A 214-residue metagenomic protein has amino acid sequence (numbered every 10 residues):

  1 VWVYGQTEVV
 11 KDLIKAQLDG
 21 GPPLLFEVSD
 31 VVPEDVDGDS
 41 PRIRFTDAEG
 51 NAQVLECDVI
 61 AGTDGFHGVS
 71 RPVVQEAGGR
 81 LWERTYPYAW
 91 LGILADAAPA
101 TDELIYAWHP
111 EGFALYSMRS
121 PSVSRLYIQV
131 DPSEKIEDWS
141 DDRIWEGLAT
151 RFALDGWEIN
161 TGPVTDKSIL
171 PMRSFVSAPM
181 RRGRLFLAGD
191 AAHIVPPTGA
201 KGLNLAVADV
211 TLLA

Functional and structural regions predicted by a protein language model:
V1, D131-K135, P197-T198: Short coil/turn segments at secondary-structure junctions
V1-G20, F26-V28: Conserved N-terminal/central alpha/beta ligand/cofactor-binding core
V3-T7, D138, N204-V207: Short, solvent-exposed loop/helix junctions and linker helices that flank or host conserved functional motifs
Q6, S70-V74, R184: Short, cationic motifs built from Arg/Lys/His that form the positively charged side of catalytic pockets
T7-K11, G68, D142, A208-T211: A structural signal for well-ordered alpha-helical segments within the folded catalytic domains of diverse enzymes
L13, A61-G62, S168-A214: Conserved mid-domain beta->alpha element of the FAD-binding
K15, P22-M172, S177: Conserved FAD-binding catalytic core of PHBH/FMO-like flavoproteins
